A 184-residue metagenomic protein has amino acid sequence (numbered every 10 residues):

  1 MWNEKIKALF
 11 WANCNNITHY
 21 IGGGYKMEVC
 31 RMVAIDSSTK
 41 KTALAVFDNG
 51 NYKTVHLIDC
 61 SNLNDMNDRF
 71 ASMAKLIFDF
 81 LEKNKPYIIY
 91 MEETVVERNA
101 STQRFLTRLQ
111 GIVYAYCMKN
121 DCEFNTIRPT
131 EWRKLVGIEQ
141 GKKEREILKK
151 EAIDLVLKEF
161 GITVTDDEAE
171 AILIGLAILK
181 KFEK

Functional and structural regions predicted by a protein language model:
W2, K7-K184: Phosphate- and other anionic-substrate recognition elements at nucleic-acid/protein interfaces
